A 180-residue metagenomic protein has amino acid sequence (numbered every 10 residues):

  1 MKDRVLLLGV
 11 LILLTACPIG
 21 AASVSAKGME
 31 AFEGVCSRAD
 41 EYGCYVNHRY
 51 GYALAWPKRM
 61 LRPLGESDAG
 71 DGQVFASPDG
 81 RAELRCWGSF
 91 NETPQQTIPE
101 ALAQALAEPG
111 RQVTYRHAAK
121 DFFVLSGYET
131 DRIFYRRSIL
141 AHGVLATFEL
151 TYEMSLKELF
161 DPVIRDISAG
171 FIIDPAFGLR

Functional and structural regions predicted by a protein language model:
M1-L7: Bacterial N-terminal signal peptides that target proteins for export
L8-P18: Bacterial N-terminal signal peptides
V24-C44: N-terminal low-complexity, Pro/Thr/Ser-rich intrinsically disordered segments that act as propeptides or flexible
G34-S37, Y45, R62-E66, R111-H117 (+1 more regions): Short, exposed beta-strand/loop patches in secreted or surface proteins that constitute
V46-T97, L125-Y128: Secretory pathway targeting signatures of secreted, lumenal, and periplasmic proteins
P57, Q95, P99, D161-S168: Extracytoplasmic/secreted envelope proteins and their assembly/folding machinery, especially bacterial periplasmic
P99-L159, G178: Signature of long, low-cysteine stretches enriched in small and polar/charged residues
F171-L179: Short, low-complexity, Pro/Ser/Thr/Gly-rich segments in the mature regions of secreted, periplasmic
